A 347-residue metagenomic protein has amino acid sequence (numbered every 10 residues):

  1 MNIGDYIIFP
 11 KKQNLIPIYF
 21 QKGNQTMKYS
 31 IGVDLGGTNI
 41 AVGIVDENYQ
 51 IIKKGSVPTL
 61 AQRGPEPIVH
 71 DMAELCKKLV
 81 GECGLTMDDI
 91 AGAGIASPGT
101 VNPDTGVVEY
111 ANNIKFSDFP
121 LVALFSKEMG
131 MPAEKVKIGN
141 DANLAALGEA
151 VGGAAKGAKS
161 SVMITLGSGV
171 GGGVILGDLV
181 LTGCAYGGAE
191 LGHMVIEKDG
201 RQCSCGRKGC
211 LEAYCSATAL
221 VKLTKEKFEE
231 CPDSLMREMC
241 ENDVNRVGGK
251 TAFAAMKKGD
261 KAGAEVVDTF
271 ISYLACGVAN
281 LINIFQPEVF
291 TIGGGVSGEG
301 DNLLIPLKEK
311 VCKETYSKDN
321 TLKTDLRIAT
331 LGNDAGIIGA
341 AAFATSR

Functional and structural regions predicted by a protein language model:
I3-G92, N102-T105, F125-E134, G148-A158 (+3 more regions): ATP-binding/phosphotransfer module of carbohydrate and carboxylate kinases, centering on a glycine-rich
D34, G94-P98, G139, M163-G169 (+1 more regions): Short beta-strand segments
G55-V57, N112, C184: Short hydrophobic alpha-helix segments
P58-L60, F116, G187-E190: A short acidic/small-residue loop/turn micro-motif
G106-S117: A charged helix-plus-loop insertion that forms the helical arch/lid used to bind and gate nucleic-acid substrates
A142: Metal/cofactor- and membrane transport-associated sequence elements
V174-E190: Short, charged low-complexity linear segments at domain edges
